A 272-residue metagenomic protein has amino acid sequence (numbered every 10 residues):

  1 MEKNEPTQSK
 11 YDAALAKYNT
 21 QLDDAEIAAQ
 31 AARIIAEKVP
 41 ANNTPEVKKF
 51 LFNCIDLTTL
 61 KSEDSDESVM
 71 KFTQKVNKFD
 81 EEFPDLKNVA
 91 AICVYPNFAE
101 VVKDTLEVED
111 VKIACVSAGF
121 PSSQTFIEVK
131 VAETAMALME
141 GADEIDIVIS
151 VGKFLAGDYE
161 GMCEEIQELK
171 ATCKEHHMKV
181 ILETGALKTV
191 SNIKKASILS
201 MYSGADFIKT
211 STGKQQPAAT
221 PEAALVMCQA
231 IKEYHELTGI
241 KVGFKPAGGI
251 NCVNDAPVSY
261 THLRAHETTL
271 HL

Functional and structural regions predicted by a protein language model:
E2-L51: Charged, compositionally biased N-terminal leader segments and the immediate start of the first structured element
N53-I55, A90-V94, I113-V116, I145-I147 (+3 more regions): Hydrophobic faces of well-ordered beta-strands that scaffold small-molecule active sites in alpha/beta enzyme cores
D56, V102, A137, V180 (+2 more regions): Conserved, mostly hydrophobic/aromatic
L57-S65, V116-V129, L155, I181-N192: Active-site mouth loops of central-metabolism enzymes
L60-E63, E82-C93, I147-G161, T212-A219: Glycine-rich, proline-tolerant flexible connector loops at the mouths of alpha/beta enzymes
K87-E140: Active-site cofactor/substrate anionic-group-binding motifs, chiefly glycine- and Lys/Arg-rich phosphate-binding loops
P96-D110, T125, G152-L169, T189-N192 (+1 more regions): Active-site-adjacent beta->alpha loops and helix N-cap segments on the catalytic face of soluble alpha/beta enzymes
T261-T268: Conserved small/polar residues in nucleotide/adenosyl-binding loops
